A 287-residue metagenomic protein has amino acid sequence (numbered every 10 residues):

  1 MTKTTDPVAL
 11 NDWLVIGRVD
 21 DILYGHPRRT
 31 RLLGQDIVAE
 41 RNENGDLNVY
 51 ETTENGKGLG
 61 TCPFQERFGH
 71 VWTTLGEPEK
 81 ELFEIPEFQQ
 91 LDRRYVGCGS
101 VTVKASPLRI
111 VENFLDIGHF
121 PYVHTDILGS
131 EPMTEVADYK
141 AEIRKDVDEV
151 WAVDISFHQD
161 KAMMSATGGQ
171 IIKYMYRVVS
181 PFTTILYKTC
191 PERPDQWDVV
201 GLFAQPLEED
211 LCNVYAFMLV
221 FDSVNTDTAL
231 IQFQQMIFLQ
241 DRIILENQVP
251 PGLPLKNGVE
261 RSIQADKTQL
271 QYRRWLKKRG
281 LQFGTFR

Functional and structural regions predicted by a protein language model:
M1-Y95: Rieske [2Fe-2S] iron-sulfur-binding domain
E43, E79-R287: C-terminal catalytic domain of Rieske-type non-heme iron oxygenases
